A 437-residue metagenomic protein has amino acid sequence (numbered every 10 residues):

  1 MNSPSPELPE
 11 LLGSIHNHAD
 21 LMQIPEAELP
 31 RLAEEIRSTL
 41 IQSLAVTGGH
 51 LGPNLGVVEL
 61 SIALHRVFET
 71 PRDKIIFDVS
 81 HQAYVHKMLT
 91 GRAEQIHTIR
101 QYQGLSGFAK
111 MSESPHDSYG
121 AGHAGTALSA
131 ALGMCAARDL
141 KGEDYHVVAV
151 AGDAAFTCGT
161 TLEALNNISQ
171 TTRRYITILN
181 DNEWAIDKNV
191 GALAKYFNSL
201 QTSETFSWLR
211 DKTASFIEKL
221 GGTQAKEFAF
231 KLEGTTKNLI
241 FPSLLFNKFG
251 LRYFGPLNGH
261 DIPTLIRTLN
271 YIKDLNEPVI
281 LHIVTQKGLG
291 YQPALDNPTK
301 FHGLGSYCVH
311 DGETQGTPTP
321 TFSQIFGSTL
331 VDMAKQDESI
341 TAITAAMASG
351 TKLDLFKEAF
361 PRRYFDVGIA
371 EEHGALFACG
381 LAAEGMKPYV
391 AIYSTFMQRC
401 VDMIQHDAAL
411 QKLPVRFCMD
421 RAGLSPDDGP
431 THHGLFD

Functional and structural regions predicted by a protein language model:
N2-P6, N182-F326: Long, well-ordered, tryptophan-enriched scaffold segments
N2-T90, L245-R267, I272-T285: N-terminal amphipathic, basic-rich helices that act as targeting or association modules
S38-A45, G104-G120, G142-V148, D354-G368 (+2 more regions): Glycine/charged-rich beta-loop-alpha catalytic/anionic-binding loops adjacent to active sites
H50-T171, F322, S339-I340, T344-A345 (+1 more regions): Cofactor-binding active-site loop characterized by glycine-rich and histidine/acidic residues
K74, E277, T285-Q398, M403-L413: Non-catalytic terminal/interface segments that mediate subunit docking, oligomerization, and allosteric communication
V79-Y84, A151-C158, L179-A185, K287 (+4 more regions): Acidic, glycine-rich active-site loops and adjacent beta-strand->loop/helix elements that engage anionic groups
A93-A109, Q170-D187, T205-W208, F365 (+2 more regions): A glycine-rich helix N-cap at a beta->alpha junction
C158-N180, V190-S203, A294, K387: A short alpha/beta connector and helix-capping loop motif
